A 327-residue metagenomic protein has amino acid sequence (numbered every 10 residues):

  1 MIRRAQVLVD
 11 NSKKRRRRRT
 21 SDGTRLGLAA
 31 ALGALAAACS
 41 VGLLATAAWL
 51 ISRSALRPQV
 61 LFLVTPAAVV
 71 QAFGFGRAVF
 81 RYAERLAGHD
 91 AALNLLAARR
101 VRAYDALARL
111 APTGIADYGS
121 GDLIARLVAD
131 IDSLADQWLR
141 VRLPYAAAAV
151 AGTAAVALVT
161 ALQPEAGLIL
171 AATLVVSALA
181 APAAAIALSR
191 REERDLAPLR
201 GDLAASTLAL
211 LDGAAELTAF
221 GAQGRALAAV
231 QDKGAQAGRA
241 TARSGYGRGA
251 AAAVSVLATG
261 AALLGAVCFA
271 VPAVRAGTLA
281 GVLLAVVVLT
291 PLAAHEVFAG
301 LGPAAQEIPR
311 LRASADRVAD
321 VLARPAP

Functional and structural regions predicted by a protein language model:
I2-F80, T160, E165, T278-G281: Transmembrane helix-loop-helix hairpins at lipid-water interfaces of multipass membrane proteins, especially the type-1
R16-T24, P112, A129-W138, R142 (+3 more regions): An intracellular "coupling" helix at the cytosolic face of ABC transporter transmembrane type-1 domains
A31, L35, C39, V128-T173 (+1 more regions): Hydrophobic alpha-helical transmembrane segments of ABC transporter permease domains
A36-S40, L96, A116, A146-A147 (+4 more regions): Alpha-helical transmembrane segments of multi-pass membrane transport proteins
L43, A47, E84, G88 (+6 more regions): Hydrophobic/aromatic residues in alpha-helical transmembrane segments
S52-A68, A72, L158-A172, A250-A315: Helix-loop-helix
L86-V101, D105, L143-A146, I169-A215 (+3 more regions): Cytoplasmic coupling helices
A326-P327: Pre-NBD coupling/linker segments of ABC/ABC-like ATPases
